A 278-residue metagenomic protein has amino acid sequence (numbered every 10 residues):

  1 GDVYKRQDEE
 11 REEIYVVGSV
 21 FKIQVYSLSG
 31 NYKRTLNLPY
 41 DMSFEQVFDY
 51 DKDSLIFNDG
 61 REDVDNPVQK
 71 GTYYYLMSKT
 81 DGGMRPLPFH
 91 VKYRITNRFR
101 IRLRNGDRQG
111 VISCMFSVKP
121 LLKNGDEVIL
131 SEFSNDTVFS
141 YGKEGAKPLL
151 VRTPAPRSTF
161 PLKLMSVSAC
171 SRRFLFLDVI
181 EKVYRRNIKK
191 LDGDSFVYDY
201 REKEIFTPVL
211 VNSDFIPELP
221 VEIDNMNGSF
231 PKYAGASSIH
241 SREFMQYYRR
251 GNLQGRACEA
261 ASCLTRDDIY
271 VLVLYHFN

Functional and structural regions predicted by a protein language model:
G1-Y4: Short, small-residue-biased leader/transition segments that mark boundaries at the very start of proteins
R6-D8, E12-G18, D53-N66, Y75 (+6 more regions): Short beta-strand elements that form the blades of beta-propeller/WD-repeat-like and other beta-sheet-rich scaffold
V17-T72, P86-R102: Asp-box/WD-like beta-propeller blade repeats and closely related beta-sheet repeat scaffolds
V25, K70-D81, N135-F139, K190-E204 (+1 more regions): Beta-propeller blade signature
R34-Y40, G83-Y93, K147-A155, I205-N212: Beta-propeller fold detector
G71-G142: Loop-centered beta-sheet repeat module
K147-S168, Y200-K232, M245: Conserved blade-ending motifs and adjacent loop-strand segments that build the rim/top face of beta-propeller domains
R173-E218: C-terminal structural cap/anchor segments
